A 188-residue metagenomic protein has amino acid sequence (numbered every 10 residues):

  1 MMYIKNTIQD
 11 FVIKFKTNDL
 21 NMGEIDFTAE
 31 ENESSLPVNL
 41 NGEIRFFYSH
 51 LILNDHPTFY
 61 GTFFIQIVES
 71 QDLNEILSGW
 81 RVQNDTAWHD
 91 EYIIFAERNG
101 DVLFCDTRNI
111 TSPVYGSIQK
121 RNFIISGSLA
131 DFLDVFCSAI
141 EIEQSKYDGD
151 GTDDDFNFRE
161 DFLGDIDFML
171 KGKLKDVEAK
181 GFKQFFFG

Functional and structural regions predicted by a protein language model:
M1-F104, Y147, F168-G188: A surface-exposed partner-binding patch
N54, D101, T111, A139-I142: Short loop/turn segments at secondary-structure transitions that flank enzyme active sites
Q71-W80, T111-Y115, Q119, S145-D155: A short, terminal or domain-edge coil/loop segment
A96-R98, R108, S117, S128: Structured loops at beta-to-helix junctions and adjacent beta-edge loops in soluble globular domains
N99-V102, N109-I110, K120-N122: Short, solvent-exposed loop/turn segments at secondary-structure junctions
P113-K146: Compact, glycine/acidic-enriched structural inserts
C137-F168: Mixed-charge (acidic/basic) macromolecular-recognition segments
